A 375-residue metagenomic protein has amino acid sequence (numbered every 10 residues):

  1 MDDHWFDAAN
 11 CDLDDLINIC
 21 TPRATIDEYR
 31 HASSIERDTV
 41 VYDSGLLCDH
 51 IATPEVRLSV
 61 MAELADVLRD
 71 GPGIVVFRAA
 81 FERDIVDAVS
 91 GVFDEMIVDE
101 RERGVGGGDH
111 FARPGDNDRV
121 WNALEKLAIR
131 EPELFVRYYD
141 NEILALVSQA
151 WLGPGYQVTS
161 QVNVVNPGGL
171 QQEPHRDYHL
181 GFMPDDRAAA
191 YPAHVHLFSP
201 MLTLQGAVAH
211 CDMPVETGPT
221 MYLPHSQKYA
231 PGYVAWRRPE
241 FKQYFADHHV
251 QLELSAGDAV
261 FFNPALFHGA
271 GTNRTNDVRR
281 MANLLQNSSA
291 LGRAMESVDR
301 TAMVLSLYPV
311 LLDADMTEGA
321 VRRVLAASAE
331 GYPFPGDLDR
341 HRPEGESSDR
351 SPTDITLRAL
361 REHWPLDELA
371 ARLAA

Functional and structural regions predicted by a protein language model:
M1-D70, A329-P335, D339-A375: Fe(II)/2-oxoglutarate
D2-A8, K242-Q243, H248-A256, L266 (+3 more regions): Conserved double-stranded beta-helix
D2-A8, S44-G45, D49-A52, V56 (+3 more regions): Active-site environment of non-heme Fe oxygenases that use a 2-His-1-carboxylate facial triad
C20-D185: Non-heme Fe(II)-dependent double-stranded beta-helix
D87-V89, G271-R274: A short acidic (Asp/Glu
V92-D94, E173-L180, Y222-H225, R237 (+2 more regions): Short secondary-structure boundary/capping segments
Q161-V162, G206-V208, L285-N287: A structural signal for short, well-ordered beta-strand segments
R187-Y191, S199-G269, L291: Double-stranded beta-helix
